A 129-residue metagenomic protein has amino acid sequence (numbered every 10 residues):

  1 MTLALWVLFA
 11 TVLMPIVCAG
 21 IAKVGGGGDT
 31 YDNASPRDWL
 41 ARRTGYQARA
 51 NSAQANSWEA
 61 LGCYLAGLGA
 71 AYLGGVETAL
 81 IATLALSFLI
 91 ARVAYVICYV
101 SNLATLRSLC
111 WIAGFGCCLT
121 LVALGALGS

Functional and structural regions predicted by a protein language model:
M1-I21: Long, highly hydrophobic alpha-helical transmembrane signal-anchor segments
A10-L13, L86-I90, L109, G116: Hydrophobic residues within alpha-helical transmembrane segments of multi-pass solute transporters/permease subunits
M14, A55-L68: Core segments of transmembrane alpha-helices that mediate helix-helix packing or line hydrophobic substrate/ligand
K23-Y31, G75-V76, A104, L127: Transmembrane helix-loop junctions in multipass membrane proteins, especially transporters and channels
V24-N51: Cytosolic, membrane-interface loops and tails of multi-pass inner-membrane proteins
T78, L121-S129: Juxtamembrane boundary at the C-terminal end of a transmembrane helix
T78-F88: Structural signature of hydrophobic alpha-helical transmembrane segments
V93-G116: Interfacial loop-to-transmembrane junctions
